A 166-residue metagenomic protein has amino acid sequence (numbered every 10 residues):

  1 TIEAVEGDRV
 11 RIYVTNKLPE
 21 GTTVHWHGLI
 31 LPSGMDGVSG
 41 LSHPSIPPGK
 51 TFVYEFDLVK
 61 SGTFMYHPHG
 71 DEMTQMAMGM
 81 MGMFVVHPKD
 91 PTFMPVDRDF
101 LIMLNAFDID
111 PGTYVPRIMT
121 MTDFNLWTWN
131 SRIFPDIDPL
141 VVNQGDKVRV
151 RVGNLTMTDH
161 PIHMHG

Functional and structural regions predicted by a protein language model:
T1-V86, M119, F124, T158-G166: Histidine- and aromatic-enriched segments that form or immediately flank copper-ligand environments
E3-E6, L140-Q144: Short, solvent-exposed loop/linker segments at the N-terminal edge of repeated beta-sheet extracellular domains
R11-Y13, D146-V152: Short beta-strand elements of extracellular/lumenal beta-sandwich folds
L18, K50, F134, Q144-D146 (+1 more regions): Residues that act as N-cap/strand-start positions at coil-to-secondary-structure junctions
K50-Y54, D138-L140, V148: Short strand-edge motifs at loop-to-beta-strand transitions and within beta-strands of extracellular beta-rich domains
T74-G112: Extended terminal and domain-junction accessory segments
R98-N143: Acidic-aromatic/histidine active-site loop/patch
R149, N154-M157, P161: Loop/turn-rich, solvent-exposed surfaces of beta-rich toroidal or solenoidal domains
